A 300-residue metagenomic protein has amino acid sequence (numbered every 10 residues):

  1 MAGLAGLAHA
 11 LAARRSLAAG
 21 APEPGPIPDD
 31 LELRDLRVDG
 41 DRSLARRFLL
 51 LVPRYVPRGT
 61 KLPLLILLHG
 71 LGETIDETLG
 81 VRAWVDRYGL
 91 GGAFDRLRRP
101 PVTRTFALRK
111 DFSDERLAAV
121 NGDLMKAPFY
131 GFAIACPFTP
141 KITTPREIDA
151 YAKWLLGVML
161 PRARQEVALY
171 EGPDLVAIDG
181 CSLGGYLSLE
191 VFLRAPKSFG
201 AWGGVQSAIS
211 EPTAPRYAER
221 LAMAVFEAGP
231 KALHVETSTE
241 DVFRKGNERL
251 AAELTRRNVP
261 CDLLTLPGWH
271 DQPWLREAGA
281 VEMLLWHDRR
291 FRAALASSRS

Functional and structural regions predicted by a protein language model:
G3-P63, G72, L97, R116-L117 (+4 more regions): A domain-start/cap signature at the N-terminus of enzymes
G59, T144-S182: Gly/Ser-rich "nucleophile elbow"/oxyanion-hole loop immediately N-terminal to the catalytic nucleophile in hydrolases
L64-D76, T139, S207, S238: Glycine-rich His-Gly loop
L71-W154: Active-site machinery of serine-nucleophile hydrolases
R109-L124, Y186-E190, I209-V225: Alpha-helical scaffolding within the catalytic cores of extracellular/periplasmic polymer-degrading hydrolases
P128-Y130, E227-L233: Short, proline-enriched alpha-helix->beta-strand connector loops that line the catalytic pocket of alpha/beta-hydrolase
G172-A218: Primarily recognizes the serine-hydrolase "nucleophile elbow" in alpha/beta-hydrolase and SGNH/GDSL folds
A232, E236, E240-S300: C-terminal catalytic histidine-bearing segment of alpha/beta-hydrolase fold enzymes
